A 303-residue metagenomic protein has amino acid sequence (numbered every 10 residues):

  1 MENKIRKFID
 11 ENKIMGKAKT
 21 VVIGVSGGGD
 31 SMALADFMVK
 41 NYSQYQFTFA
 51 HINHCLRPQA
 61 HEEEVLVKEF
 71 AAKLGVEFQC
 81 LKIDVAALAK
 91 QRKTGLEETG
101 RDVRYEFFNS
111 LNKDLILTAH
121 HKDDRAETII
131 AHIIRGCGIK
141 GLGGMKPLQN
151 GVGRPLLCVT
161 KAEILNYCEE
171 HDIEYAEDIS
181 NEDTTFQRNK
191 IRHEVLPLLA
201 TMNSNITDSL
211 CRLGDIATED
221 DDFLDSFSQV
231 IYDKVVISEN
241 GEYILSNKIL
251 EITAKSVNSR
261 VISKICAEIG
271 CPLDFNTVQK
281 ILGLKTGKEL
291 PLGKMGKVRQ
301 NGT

Functional and structural regions predicted by a protein language model:
M1-V25, G29-P197: Core alpha/beta nucleotide-donor-binding catalytic domains of modification enzymes
E2-D30, Y45-A50, V103, P147-Q149 (+1 more regions): AMP-forming adenylation/ATP pyrophosphatase catalytic core
Q59, G100, L156, Q187 (+4 more regions): Catalytic cores of large soluble enzymes that bind and process phosphate-bearing ligands
T118, T184, L199, I206 (+2 more regions): Generic alpha-helical structural element
R135, I139, A200-S204, D222 (+2 more regions): Alpha-helix boundary/capping and short turn/kink residues
N181-R188, T207-T218: Internal, active-site/partner-interface "lid" segment
R192-L210: Conserved anion/nucleotide-ligand pocket segment
